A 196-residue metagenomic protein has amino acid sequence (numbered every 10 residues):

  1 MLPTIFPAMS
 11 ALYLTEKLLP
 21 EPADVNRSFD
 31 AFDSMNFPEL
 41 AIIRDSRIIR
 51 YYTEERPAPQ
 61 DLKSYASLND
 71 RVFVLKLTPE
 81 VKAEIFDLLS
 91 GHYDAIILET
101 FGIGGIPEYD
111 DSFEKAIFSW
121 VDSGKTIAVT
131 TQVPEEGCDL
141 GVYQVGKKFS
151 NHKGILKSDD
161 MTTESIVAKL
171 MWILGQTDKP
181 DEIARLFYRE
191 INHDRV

Functional and structural regions predicted by a protein language model:
M1-M9: A generic, well-ordered mixed alpha/beta core segment in the N-terminal half of proteins
M9-L14, V129: A structural signal for short, well-ordered beta-strand segments and their strand-loop junctions that often border
A11, P20-I103, E108-Y109, I191-V196: Accessory alpha-helical/coil subdomains and C-terminal extensions that flank or cap enzyme catalytic cores
K17, P79, P134: Short, glycine/serine-rich, charged loops/turns that create anion-binding and catalytic segments at active sites
E108-V196: ATP/nucleoside-binding phosphotransfer catalytic cores, i.e., glycine-rich phosphate-binding loops
